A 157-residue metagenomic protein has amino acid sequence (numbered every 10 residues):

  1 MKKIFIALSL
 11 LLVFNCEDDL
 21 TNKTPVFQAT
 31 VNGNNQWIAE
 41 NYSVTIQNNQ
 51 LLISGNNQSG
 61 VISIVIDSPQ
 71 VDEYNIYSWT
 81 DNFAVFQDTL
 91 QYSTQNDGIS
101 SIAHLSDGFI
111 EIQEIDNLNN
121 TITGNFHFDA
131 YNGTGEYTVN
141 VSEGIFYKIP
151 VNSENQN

Functional and structural regions predicted by a protein language model:
I4-V13: Sec-dependent N-terminal signal peptides
L10, S106, N140: Exposed loop/turn and edge beta-strand positions of beta-sandwich/beta-sheet ligand-binding modules
V13-W37, N157: Bacterial Sec-dependent N-terminal signal peptides
F27-Q28, W37-E40, V44-T121: Surface-exposed helix/loop patches within compact recognition domains
A29-G33, G55-N57, F128-T134: Short acidic, glycine-rich loop/turn motifs
I115-N157: C-terminal or internal capping secondary-structure element at the end of a domain, subdomain, or sheet
